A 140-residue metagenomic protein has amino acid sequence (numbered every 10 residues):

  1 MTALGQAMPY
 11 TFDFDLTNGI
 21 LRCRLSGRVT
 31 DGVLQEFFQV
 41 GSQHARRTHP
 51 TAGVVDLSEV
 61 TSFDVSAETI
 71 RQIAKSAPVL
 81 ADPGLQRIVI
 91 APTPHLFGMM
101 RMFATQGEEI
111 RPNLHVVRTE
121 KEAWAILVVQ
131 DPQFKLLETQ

Functional and structural regions predicted by a protein language model:
T2-Q140: Amphipathic, Lys/Arg-enriched alpha-helical "gate/interface" segment within cytosolic domains that mediates
